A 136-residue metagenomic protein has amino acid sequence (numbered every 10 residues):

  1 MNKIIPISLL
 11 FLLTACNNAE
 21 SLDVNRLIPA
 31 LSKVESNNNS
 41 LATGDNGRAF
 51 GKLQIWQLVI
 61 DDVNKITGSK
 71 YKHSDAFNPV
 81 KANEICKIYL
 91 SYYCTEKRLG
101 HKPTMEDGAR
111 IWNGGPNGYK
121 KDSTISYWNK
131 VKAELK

Functional and structural regions predicted by a protein language model:
N2-L9: Sec-dependent signal peptide recognition, specifically the positively charged N-region followed immediately by
T14-A15: C-terminal motif of bacterial Sec signal peptides marking the signal peptidase cleavage site
N18-S21: Signal peptide cleavage region of secreted peptide precursors
D23-N39, I55, C86, D107-P116: Short, functionally critical alpha-helical segments immediately adjacent to catalytic or ligand/cofactor-binding
N39-A42, E96-K97: A short, acidic/glycine-rich surface segment
A42-G44, D122-T124: Short, solvent-exposed loop/turn and secondary-structure capping segments
T43-Q54: Post-signal-peptide N-terminal segment of Sec-exported extracytoplasmic proteins
Q57-Y119, W128-K136: Alpha-helical segment that forms one wall of the substrate-binding/catalytic cleft in peptidoglycan-active domains
